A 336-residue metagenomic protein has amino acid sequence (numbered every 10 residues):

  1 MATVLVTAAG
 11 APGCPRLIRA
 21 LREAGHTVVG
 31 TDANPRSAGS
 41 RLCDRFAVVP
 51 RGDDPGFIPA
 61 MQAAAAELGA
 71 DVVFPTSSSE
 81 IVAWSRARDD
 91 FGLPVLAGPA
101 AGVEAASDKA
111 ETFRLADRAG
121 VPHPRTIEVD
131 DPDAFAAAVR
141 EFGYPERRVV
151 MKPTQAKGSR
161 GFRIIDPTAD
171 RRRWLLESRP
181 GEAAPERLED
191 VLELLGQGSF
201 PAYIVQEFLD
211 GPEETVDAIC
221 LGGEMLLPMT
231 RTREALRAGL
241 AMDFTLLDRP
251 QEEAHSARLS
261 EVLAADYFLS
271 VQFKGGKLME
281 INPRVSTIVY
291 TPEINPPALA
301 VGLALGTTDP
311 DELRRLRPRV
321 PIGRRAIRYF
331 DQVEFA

Functional and structural regions predicted by a protein language model:
M1-A101, D133: ATP-binding N-terminal substructure of ATP-dependent carboxylate-amine bond-forming enzymes
M1-T31, G69, T76, R173 (+4 more regions): Preference for protein termini
T7, E234-A336: ATP-dependent carboxylate activation and anion-phosphoryl transfer catalytic cores that bind Mg-ATP to form
G39-R41, G56-P59, E104-A110, S159-G161 (+2 more regions): Short, charged, surface-exposed secondary-structure boundary motifs
A105-A202: Active-site nucleotide/adenylate-binding loops and adjacent lid/helix of ATP-dependent enzymes
L176-E261, G275-L278: Phosphate-binding site of ATP-dependent enzymes
